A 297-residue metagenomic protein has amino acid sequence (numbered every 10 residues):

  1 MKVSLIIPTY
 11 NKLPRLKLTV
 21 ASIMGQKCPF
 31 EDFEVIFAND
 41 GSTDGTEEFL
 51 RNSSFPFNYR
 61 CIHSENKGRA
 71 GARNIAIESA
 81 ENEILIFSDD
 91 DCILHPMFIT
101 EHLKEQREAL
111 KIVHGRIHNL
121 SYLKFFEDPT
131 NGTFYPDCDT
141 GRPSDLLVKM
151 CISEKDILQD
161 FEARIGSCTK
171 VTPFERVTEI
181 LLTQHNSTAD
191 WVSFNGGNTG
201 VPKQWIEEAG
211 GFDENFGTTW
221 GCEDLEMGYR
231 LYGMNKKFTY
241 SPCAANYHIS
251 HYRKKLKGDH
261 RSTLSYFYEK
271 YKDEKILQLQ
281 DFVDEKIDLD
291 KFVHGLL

Functional and structural regions predicted by a protein language model:
K12-Q26: Short, well-formed alpha-helical segments that are part of the catalytic scaffolds of diverse glycosyltransferases
S22, I36-E48, D89-I93: A conserved acidic beta->alpha catalytic loop
E31-G41, R60-E65: Short beta-strand/loop segment that forms part of the nucleotide-sugar
S64-A80: Glycine-rich, basic loop-to-helix element that forms the pyrophosphate-binding segment of sugar-nucleotide handling
L85: Short aromatic/hydrophobic "clamp" motif used to bind/position activated sugar donors
M97-S167: Conserved donor NDP-sugar-binding/catalytic core segment of glycosyltransferases
L120, E207-E208, E214-N215, M234-K257: Active-site donor/metal-binding and catalytic loop motifs of nucleotide-sugar-dependent glycosylation enzymes
T218-E226: Acidic donor-binding loop at a coil-to-helix junction in glycosyltransferase catalytic cores that engages
